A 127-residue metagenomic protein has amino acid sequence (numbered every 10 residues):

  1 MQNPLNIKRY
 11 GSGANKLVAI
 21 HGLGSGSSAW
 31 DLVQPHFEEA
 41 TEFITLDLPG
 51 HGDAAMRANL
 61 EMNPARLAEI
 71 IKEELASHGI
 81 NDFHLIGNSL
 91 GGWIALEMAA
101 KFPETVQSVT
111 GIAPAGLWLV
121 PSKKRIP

Functional and structural regions predicted by a protein language model:
N3-L5, I44-I86: Active-site loop/oxyanion-hole signature of alpha/beta-hydrolase fold enzymes
L5-M56: Conserved HGGG/HGGXW glycine-rich cap/lid loop of the alpha/beta-hydrolase fold
K16, E42, N81-H84, T105-S108: Structural signature of beta-strand start/N-cap positions in the alpha/beta core of ABC transporter nucleotide-binding
S25, G50, G92, G116-L117: Active-site micro-motifs of SAM-dependent methyltransferase domains
D31, K72, L96-A100: Short, hydrophobic alpha-helix immediately C-terminal to the catalytic nucleophile
A54, S89, A113: Catalytic nucleophile serine of serine hydrolases, specifically the conserved "nucleophile elbow" pentapeptide
G87, G91, A95: Gly/Ala-rich beta-loop-alpha elbow adjacent to hydrolase catalytic centers
L96-K101, Q107-P127: Flexible "cap/lid" loop of the alpha/beta hydrolase fold
